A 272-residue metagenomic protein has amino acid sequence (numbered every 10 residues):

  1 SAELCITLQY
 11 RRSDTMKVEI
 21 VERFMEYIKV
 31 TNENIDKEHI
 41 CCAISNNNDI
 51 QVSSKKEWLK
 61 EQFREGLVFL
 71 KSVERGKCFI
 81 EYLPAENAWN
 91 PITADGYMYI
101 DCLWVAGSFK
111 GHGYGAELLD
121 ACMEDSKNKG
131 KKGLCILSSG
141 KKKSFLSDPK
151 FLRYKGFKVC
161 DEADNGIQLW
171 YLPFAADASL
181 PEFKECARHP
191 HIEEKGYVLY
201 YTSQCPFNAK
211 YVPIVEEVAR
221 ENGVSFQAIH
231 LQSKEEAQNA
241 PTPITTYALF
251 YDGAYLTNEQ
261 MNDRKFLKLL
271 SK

Functional and structural regions predicted by a protein language model:
T15-R75, E185-C186, P206-F207, I214-V218: Short amphipathic alpha-helix that is part of the acyltransferase structural core
K71, R75-E86, Y99, W104: Conserved beta-strand in the GNAT
P91-G107: Conserved acetyl-CoA binding element of GNAT-fold acetyltransferases
V105, G111-S126: Conserved acetyl-CoA-binding loop-helix of GNAT-fold acetyltransferases
S126-S144: Conserved GNAT acetyl-CoA-binding A-motif
L137, R153-Y171, L256-N258: Conserved catalytic-core motifs of GNAT/GCN5-like acyltransferases
D164-H189: C-terminal "cap" of GNAT-fold acetyltransferases
D252-K272: Non-catalytic, surface beta->alpha helical segment in thiol-disulfide oxidoreductase systems
